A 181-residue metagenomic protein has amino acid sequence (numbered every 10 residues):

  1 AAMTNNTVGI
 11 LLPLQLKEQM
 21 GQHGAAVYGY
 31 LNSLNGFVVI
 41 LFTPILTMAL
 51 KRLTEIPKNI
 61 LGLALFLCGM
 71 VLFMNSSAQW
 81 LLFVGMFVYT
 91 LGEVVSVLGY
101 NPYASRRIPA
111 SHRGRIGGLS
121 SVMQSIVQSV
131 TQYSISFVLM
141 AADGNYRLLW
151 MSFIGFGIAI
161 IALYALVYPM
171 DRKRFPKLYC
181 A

Functional and structural regions predicted by a protein language model:
I10-Y28: Short amphipathic helix-loop junctions that connect adjacent transmembrane helices in Major Facilitator Superfamily/SLC
L41-E55, L139: Helix-to-loop junctions at the C-terminal end of transmembrane segments in multipass secondary transporters
P57-L72: Structural signature of the two symmetry-related core transmembrane helices
M74-M86: Helix-loop junctions at membrane interfaces in 12-TM secondary transporters
V95-I108: Intracellular juxtamembrane helix-capping segments at the cytosolic ends of symmetry-related transmembrane helices
H112-A142: A late C-terminal transmembrane helix in Major Facilitator Superfamily
F137-G157: A membrane-interface helix-boundary motif in multi-pass transporters
M151-A181: Multi-pass alpha-helical transporter architecture, strongest for 12-TM Major Facilitator/SLC carriers used
